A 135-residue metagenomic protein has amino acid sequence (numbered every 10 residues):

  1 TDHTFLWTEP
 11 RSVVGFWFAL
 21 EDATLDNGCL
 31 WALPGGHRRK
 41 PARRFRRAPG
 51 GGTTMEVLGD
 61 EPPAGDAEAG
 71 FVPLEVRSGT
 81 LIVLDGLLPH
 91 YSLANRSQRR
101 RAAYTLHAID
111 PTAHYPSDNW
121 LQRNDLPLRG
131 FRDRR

Functional and structural regions predicted by a protein language model:
T1-T4: Short acidic (Asp/Glu) patches
L6, V72, A94: Short, flexible, glycine/charge-rich loop motifs used to bind or transfer phosphoryl groups or to couple energy/partner
W7, G65-A67, S97: Sterically constrained small-residue positions within well-ordered secondary structures of folded domains
W7-L25, T54, E75-S78, V83 (+1 more regions): Short, conserved beta-strand element in jelly-roll/cupin
V14, G28, A102: Change "...and in nucleic-acid phosphodiester-cleaving endonucleases..." to "...and in nucleic-acid processing enzymes
A19, G70, H90-S92: Hydrophobic alpha-helical segments, principally membrane-spanning helices and signal/leader peptides
L25-L88: Double-stranded beta-helix
A42-R47, L81-V83, L87-R135: Non-heme Fe(II)/2-oxoglutarate
